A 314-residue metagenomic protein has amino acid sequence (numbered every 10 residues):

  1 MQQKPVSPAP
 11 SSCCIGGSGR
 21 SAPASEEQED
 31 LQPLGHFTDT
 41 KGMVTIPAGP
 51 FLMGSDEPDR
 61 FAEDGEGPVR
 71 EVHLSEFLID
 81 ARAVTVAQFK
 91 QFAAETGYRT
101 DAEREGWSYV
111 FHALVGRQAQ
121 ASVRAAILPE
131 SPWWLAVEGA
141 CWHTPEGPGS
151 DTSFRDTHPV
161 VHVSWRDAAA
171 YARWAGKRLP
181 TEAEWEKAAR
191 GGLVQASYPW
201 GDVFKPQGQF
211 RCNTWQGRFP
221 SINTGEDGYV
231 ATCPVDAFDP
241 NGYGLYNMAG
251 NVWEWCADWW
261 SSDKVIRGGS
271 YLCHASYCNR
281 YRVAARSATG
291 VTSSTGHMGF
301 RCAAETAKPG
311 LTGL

Functional and structural regions predicted by a protein language model:
Q2-H36: N-terminal pre-domain segments of enzymes
E26-K41, E66, G217-N223: Short aromatic-glycine motifs in intrinsically disordered, low-complexity regions
V44-I46, D80: Short amphipathic
I46, L52, D56-E57, R99 (+3 more regions): Functional-site microenvironments in short loops/helix caps that host divalent-cation chemistry
F51, D56-S75, P148-S150: Short, conserved catalytic-motif segment at the N-terminal edge
T85: Acidic-aromatic/histidine active-site loop/patch
E95-T96: Non-catalytic, well-ordered alpha-helical segments in soluble enzyme domains
C302-K308: Short beta-strand-to-coil "C-cap" segments at the C-terminal boundary of structured domains/repeats, marking
